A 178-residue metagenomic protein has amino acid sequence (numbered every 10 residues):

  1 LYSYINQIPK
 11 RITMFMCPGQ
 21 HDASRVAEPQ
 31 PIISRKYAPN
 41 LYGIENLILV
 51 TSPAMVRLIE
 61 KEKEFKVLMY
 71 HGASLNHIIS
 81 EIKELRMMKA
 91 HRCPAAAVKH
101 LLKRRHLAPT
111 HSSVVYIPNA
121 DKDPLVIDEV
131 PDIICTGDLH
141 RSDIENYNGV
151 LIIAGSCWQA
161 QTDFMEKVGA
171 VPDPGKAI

Functional and structural regions predicted by a protein language model:
L1-I178: Extended recognition/assembly regions associated with phosphoester-bond processing machinery
